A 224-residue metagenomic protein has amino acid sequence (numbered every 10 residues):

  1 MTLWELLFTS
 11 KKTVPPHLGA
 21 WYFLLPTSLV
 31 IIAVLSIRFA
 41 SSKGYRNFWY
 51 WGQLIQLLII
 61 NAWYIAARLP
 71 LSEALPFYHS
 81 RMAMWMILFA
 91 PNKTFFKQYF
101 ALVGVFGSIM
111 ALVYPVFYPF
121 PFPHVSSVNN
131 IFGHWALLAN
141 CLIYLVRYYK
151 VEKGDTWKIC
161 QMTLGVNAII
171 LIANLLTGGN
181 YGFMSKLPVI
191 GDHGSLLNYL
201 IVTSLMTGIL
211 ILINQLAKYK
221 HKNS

Functional and structural regions predicted by a protein language model:
S10-T27, D155-G165, L175-N214: Membrane-interface transmembrane-helix boundary segments in multi-pass integral membrane proteins
F23-L29, P76-M86, V113, V128-A139: Membrane-embedded alpha-helical segments of multi-pass membrane proteins, especially the transmembrane helices
I32-R38, I87, A136-T156: Alpha-helical transmembrane segments in multipass membrane proteins, preferentially the mid-helix core
R38-K43, K150-E152, I211-S224: Membrane-interface capping segments at transmembrane-helix boundaries
S42-G52, F95-L102, D155-C160: Membrane-interfacial loop-to-transmembrane alpha-helix junctions, especially the N-terminal start
K43-P91: A glycine-rich, hydrophobic loop/mini-helix early in the fold
Q53-I65, G104-F117, T163-L175: Aromatic-anchored segments of alpha-helical transmembrane domains
I65-A74, T94-F95, V116-V128: Membrane-interface helix caps and helix-loop-helix hairpins in membrane proteins
